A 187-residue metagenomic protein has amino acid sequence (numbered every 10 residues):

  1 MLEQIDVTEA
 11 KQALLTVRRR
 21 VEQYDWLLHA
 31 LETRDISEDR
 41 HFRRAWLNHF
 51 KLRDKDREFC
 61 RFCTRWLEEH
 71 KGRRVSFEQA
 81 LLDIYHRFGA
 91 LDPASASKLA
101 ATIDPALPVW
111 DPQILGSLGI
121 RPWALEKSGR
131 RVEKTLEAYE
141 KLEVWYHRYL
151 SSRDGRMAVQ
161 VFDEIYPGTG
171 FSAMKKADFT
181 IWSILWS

Functional and structural regions predicted by a protein language model:
M1-F88, P105-S187: An N-terminal alpha-helical hairpin/helix-loop-helix interaction module that forms a charged, gly/pro-flexible surface
K98-L99: Cytochrome P450 catalytic-core helices
